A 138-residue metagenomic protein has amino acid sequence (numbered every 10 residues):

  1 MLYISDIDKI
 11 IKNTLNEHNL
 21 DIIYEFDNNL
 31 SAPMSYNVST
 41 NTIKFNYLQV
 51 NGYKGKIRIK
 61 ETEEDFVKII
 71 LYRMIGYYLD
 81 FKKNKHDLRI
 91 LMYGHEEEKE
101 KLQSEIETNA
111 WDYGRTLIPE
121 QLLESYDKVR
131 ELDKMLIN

Functional and structural regions predicted by a protein language model:
M1-T40, Q121: A metal-dependent hydrolase signature that marks the N-terminal structural subdomain at the beginning of catalytic folds
T14-L15, D27, V50, E100-Q103: Hydrophobic or amphipathic, alpha-helical segments that drive membrane association/targeting
I23-D65, F81-K82: Active-site scaffold of zinc-dependent metalloenzymes
T62-I69, E124-V129: Alpha-helical scaffolds flanking conserved acidic
E64-L91: Catalytic Zn2+-binding segment of zinc metalloproteases
F81-D112: Post-HEXXH active-site segment of zinc metalloproteases
E105, Y113-N138: Short helix/loop segments within enzyme catalytic domains that coordinate or immediately flank catalytic cofactors
